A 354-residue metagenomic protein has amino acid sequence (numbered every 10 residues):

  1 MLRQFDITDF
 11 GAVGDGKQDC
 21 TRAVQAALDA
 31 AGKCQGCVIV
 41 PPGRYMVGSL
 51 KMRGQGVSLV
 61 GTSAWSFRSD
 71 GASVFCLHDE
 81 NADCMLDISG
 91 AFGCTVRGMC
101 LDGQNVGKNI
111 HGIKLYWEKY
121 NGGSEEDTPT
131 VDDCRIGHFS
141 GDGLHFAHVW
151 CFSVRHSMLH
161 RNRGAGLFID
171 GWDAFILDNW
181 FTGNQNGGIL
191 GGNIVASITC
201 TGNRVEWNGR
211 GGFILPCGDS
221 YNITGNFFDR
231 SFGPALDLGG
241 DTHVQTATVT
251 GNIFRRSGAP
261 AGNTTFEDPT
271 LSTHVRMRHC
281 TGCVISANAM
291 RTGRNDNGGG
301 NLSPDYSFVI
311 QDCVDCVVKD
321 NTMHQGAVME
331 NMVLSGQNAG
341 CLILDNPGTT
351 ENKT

Functional and structural regions predicted by a protein language model:
M1-F5: Glycine-rich, low-complexity segments
I7-I39: Acidic Gly/Asp/Thr-rich repetitive segments characteristic of extracellular carbohydrate-active and adhesion proteins
I7-V13, D79-N81, C100, N105 (+2 more regions): Short, histidine-centered active-site or binding-site loop motifs used for metal coordination, general acid-base
Q25-K33, Y45-V60, F67-R97, D102-D127 (+4 more regions): Extracellular beta-strand-rich solenoid/capping regions of secreted or surface-exposed proteins that bind or remodel
G36, V47-L50, R68-A72, D79-C84 (+11 more regions): Short glycine/acidic-rich loop motifs that flank beta-strands on beta-rich extracellular proteins
G61, F92-G103, E125-H138, W150-A165 (+7 more regions): Right-handed parallel beta-helix
G336: C-terminal interaction modules of eukaryotic adaptor/scaffold proteins
